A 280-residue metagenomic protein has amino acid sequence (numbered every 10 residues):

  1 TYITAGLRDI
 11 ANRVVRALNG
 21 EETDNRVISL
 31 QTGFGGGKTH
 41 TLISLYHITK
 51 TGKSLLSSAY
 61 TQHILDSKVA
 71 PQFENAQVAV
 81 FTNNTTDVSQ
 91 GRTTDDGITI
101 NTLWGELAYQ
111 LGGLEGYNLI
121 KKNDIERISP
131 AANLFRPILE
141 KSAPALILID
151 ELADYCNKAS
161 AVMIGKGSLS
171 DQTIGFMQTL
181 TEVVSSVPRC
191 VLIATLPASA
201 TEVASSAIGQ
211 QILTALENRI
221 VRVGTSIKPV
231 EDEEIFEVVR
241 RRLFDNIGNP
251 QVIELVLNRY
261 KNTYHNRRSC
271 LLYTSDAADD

Functional and structural regions predicted by a protein language model:
T1-G36, I43, Q211-A215, R219-I227 (+1 more regions): Walker A/P-loop-proximal flanking segment of P-loop NTPase domains
I28-G33, L42-I120: P-loop NTPase motor core
Y117-E151, A159-S160, D171, V187: Mid-core helix/loop region of P-loop NTP-binding domains shared across ATPases and GTPases
L148-I149, G175, C190-P197: Structural recognition of the conserved hydrophobic beta-strand(s) that form the central parallel beta-sheet of P-loop
C156-G165: Conserved ATPase-coupling elements of RecA-like P-loop NTPase cores
L169-R189: Substrate-engagement module of ASCE P-loop NTPases
K228-Y264: Conserved small helical "lid"/interfacial subdomain of P-loop NTPases
Y273-D280: Conserved small/polar residues in nucleotide/adenosyl-binding loops
